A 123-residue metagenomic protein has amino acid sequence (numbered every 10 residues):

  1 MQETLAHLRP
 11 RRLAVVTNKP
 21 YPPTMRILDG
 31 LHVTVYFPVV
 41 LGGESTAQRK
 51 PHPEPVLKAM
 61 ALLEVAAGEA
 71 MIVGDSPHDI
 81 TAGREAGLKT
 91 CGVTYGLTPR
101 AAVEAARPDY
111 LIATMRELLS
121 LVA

Functional and structural regions predicted by a protein language model:
M1-V15, Y21-M25, P53: Short, acidic loop-to-helix structural element flanking the phosphoryl-transfer center in phosphate-processing enzymes
Q2-R9, M60, I80-E85: Surface-exposed amphipathic alpha-helices with a cationic face
V33-Q48: A short, structured active-site edge motif that brings together acidic residues
T34-P38, A66, I112: Conserved H-loop
K50-I80: Conserved Lys-Pro-Asp/Glu-containing loop-to-beta segment of HAD-superfamily phosphomonoesterases, centered on
M71-Y110: Acidic, Mg2+-coordinating phosphoryl-transfer loop and its flanking beta/alpha structural elements, shared across
